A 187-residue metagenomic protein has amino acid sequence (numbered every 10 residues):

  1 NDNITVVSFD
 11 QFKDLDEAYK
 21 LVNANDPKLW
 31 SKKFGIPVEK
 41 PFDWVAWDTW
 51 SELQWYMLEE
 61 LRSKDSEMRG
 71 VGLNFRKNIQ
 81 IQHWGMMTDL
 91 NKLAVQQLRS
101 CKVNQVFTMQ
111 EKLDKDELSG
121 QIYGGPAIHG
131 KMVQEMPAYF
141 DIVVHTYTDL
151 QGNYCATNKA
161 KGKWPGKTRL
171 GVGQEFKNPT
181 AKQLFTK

Functional and structural regions predicted by a protein language model:
N1-W47, S51-Y56: Conserved P-loop
V6-V7, A24-K28, K64-S66, K163-P165 (+1 more regions): Short, low-complexity, polar/charged sequence segments that are solvent-exposed and flexible
S8-Q11, Q80, T180: A diffuse structural propensity rather than consistent per-protein peaks
V22, D26, A94-L98, F140: Hydrophobic, Leu/Ile/Phe/Ala-enriched alpha-helical segments that form helix-helix packing faces
P41-E135: P-loop NTPase motor core
L98, V103-P179: Phosphate-binding/switch region of NTP-binding enzymes
K177-K187: Charged phosphate-binding loop/patch that engages nucleotide di/tri-phosphates or the phosphate backbone of nucleic
